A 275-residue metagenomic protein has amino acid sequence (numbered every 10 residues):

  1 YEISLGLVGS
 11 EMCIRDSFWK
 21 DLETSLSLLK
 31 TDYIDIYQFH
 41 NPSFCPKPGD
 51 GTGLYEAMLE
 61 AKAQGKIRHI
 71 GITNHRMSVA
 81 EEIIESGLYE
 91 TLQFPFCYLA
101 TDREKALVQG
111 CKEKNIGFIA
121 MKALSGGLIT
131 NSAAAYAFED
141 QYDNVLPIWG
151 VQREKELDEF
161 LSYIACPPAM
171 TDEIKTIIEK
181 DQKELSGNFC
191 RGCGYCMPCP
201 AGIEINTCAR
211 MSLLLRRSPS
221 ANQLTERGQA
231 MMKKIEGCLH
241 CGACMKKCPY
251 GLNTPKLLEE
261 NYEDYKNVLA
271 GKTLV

Functional and structural regions predicted by a protein language model:
Y1, E23, E81, Y136-A137: Active-site phosphate/pyrophosphate- and oxyanion-stabilizing loops and adjacent acidic/basic residues in soluble
Y1-G9, C13-I14: Single conserved hydrophobic/aromatic residue that forms the stacking wall/gate of nucleotide- or nucleobase-binding
E2-I3, T24, F44, I70 (+3 more regions): Short, flexible active-site loop motifs that bind/organize anionic cofactors or intermediates
L5-G6, S27, E85, Q141: Solvent-exposed polar/charged
G6-G9, K30, G242: A short glycine-leucine-enriched loop at secondary-structure breakpoints that most characteristically corresponds
E11, R15-I119, L124-G127: Glycine/proline-rich, positively charged, aromatic-decorated active-site loop/lid region on the catalytic face
A106-A120, L124-V275: Structured C-terminal cap/extension of enzyme domains
